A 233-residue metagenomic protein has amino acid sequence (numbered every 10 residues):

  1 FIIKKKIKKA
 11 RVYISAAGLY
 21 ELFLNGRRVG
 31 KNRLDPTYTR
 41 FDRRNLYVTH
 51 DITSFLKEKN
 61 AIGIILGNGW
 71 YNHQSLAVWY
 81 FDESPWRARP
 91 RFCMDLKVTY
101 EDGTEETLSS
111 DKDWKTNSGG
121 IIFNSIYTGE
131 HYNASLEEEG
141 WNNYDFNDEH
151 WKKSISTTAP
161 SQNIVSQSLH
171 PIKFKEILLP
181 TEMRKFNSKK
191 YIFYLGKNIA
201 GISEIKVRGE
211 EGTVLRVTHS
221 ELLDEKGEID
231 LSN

Functional and structural regions predicted by a protein language model:
F1-N233: Extracellular/oxidizing-compartment recognition motifs
